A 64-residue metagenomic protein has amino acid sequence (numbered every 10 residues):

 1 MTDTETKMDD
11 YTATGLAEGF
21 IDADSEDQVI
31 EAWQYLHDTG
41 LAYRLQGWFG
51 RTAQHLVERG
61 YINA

Functional and structural regions predicted by a protein language model:
M1-A64: Catalytic phosphate/metal-binding cores of nucleic-acid and nucleotide-processing enzymes, i.e., regions that mediate
